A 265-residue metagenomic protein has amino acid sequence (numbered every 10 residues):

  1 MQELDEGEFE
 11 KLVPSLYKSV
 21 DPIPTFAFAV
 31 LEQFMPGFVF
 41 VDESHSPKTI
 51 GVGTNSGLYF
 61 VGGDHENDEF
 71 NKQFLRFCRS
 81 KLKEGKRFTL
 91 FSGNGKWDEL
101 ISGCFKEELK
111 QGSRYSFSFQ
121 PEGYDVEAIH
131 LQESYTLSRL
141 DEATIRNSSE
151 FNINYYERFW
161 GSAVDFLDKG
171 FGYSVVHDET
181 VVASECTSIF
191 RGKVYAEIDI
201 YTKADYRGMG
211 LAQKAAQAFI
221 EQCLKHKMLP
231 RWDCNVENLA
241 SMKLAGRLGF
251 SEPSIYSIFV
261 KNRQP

Functional and structural regions predicted by a protein language model:
M1-I23, G123-G161: Short amphipathic alpha-helix that is part of the acyltransferase structural core
L31-P47, V164-Y173, A196: A short helix-loop-beta-strand connector motif used in the catalytic cores of GNAT acetyltransferases and, in some
G37, E43-T144: Acyl-donor-binding surface of acyltransferase catalytic domains
D68-C78, G208-Q222, K243, R247: Conserved acetyl-CoA-binding loop-helix of GNAT-fold acetyltransferases
K96-L109, Q213, V236-S254: Conserved active-site alpha-helix within GNAT-family acetyltransferase domains
L109-P121, S251-P265: Conserved catalytic-core motifs of GNAT/GCN5-like acyltransferases
G161-Y195, D199-K203: A conserved beta-strand-loop-helix scaffold within acyl/acetyltransferase catalytic domains
P230-C234: Conserved hydrophobic beta-strand within the GNAT/NAT acetyltransferase core sheet that lines the active-site cleft
